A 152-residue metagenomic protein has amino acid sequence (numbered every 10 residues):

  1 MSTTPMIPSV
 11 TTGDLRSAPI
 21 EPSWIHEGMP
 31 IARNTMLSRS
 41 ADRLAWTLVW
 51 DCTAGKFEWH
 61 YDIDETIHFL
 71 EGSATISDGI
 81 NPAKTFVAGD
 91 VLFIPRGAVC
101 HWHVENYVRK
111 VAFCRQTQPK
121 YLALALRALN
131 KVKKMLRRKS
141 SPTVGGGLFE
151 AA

Functional and structural regions predicted by a protein language model:
M1-R43, G145-A152: A short, N-terminal "cap"/entry segment at the start of jelly-roll beta-barrel domains of the cupin/DSBH fold
A32, A45-T47, V99, R109: Intrinsic-disorder/low-complexity, polar/charged segments enriched in Ser/Thr/Lys/Arg/Asp/Glu/Gln
M36, R43-Y61, R96: Conserved short histidine dyad/triad with adjacent acidic residue
D51, S73-T75, H103, F113: Residue-level recognition of well-ordered beta-strand positions that form the cores of beta-sheet-rich folds across
H60-A88: A short beta-strand-loop-beta hairpin characteristic of the jelly-roll/cupin
A83, A88, R96-Y121: Ligand-binding loop in jelly-roll beta-barrel domains
K120-A152: Acidic/histidine-enriched, glycine/proline-rich intrinsically disordered or flexible terminal extensions
